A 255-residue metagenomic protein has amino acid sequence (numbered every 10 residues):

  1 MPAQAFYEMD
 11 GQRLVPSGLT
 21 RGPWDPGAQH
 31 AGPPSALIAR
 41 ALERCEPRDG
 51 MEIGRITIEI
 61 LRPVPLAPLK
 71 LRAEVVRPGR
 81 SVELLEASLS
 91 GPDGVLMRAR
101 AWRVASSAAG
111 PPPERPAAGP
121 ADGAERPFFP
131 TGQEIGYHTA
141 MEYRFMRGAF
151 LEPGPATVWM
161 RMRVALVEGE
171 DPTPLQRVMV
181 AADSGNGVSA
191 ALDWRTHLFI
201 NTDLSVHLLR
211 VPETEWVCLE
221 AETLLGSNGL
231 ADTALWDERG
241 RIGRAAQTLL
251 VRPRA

Functional and structural regions predicted by a protein language model:
M1-A255: Terminal targeting signals and extreme-terminal segments of soluble enzymes
